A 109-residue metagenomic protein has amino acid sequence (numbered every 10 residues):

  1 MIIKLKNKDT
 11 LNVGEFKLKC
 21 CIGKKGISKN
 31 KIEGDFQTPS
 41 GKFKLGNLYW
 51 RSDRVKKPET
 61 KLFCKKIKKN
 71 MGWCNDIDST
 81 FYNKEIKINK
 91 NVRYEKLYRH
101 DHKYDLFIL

Functional and structural regions predicted by a protein language model:
M1-L109: Cell wall/extracellular polymer interaction/catalysis modules
